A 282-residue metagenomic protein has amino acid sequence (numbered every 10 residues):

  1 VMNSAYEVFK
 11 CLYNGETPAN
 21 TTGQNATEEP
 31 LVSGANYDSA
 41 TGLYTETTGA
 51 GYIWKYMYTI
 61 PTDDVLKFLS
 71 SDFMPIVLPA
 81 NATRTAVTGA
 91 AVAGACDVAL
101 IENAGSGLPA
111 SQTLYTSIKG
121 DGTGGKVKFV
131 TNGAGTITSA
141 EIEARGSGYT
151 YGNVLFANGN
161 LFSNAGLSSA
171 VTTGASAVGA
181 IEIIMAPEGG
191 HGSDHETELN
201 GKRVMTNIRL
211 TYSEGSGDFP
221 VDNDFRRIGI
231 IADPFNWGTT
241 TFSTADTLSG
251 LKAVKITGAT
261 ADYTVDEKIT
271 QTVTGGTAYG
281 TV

Functional and structural regions predicted by a protein language model:
V1-S4, Y13: Low-complexity, Ser/Thr/Pro-rich intrinsically disordered linker/stalk segments at domain junctions
A5-V8, G49-G51: Extracellular structured ligand-interaction cores
V8-F9, Y279: Short, isolated positions in well-ordered beta-strands
F9-L12, E16: Mobile, glycine-rich extracellular loop/lid and propeptide segments that shape or gate substrate/ligand access
T17-N36, T136-E141: Short, solvent-exposed secondary-structure boundary/capping segments
S33-Y58: Short secondary-structure subsegments characteristic of cysteine-rich extracellular domains
A50-V282: Conserved, function-critical positions that sit in or immediately flank catalytic and ligand-binding motifs
